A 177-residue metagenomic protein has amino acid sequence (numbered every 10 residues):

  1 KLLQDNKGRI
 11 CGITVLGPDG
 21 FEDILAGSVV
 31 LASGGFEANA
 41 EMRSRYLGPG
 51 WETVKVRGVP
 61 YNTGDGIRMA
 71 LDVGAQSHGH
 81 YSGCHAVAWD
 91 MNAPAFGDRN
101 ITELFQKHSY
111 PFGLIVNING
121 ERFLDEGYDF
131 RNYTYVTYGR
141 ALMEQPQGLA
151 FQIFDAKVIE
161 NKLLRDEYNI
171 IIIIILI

Functional and structural regions predicted by a protein language model:
L2-D23, V29: Conserved beta-strand-loop-beta-strand element in the redox core of flavoprotein oxidoreductases
I10, A32-S33, P111: Short glycine/serine/threonine-biased micro-segments
G17, D23-P94: Glycine-rich loop(s) and the adjacent beta-strand/alpha-helix scaffold that form part
G17-P18, G58, I101, H108: Generic detector of short alpha-helix boundary/capping microenvironments and adjacent low-complexity segments
T63, I67-I177: An anion/pyrophosphate-binding glycine-rich loop and adjacent beta-alpha core in soluble alpha-beta enzymes
